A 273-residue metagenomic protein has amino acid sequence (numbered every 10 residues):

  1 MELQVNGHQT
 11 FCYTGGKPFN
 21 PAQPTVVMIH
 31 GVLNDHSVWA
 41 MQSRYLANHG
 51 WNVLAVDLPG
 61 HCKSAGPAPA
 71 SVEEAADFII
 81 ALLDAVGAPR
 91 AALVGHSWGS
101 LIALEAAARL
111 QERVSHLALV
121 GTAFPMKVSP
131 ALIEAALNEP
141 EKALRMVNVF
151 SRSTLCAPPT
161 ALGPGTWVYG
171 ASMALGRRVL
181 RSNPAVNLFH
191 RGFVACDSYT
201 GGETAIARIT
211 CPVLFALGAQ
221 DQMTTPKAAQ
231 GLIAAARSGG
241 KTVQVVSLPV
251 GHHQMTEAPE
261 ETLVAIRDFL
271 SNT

Functional and structural regions predicted by a protein language model:
E2-G15, A40-W98, V264-D268: Active-site loop/oxyanion-hole signature of alpha/beta-hydrolase fold enzymes
G31-N34, S97: Active-site glycine-rich loops that stabilize anionic/oxyanionic intermediates across multiple enzyme folds
L101-V147: Flexible "cap/lid" loop of the alpha/beta hydrolase fold
E134-R208: Conserved alpha/beta-hydrolase catalytic His-Asp/Glu region
I209, F215-L217, D221: Short beta-strand/loop motif that positions the catalytic acidic residue of the alpha/beta-hydrolase fold
Q222-A228: Conserved alpha/beta-hydrolase "acid-adjacent" motif
M223, V250-L263: Catalytic histidine-centered segment of alpha/beta-hydrolase-like enzymes
Q230, A234-H253: Catalytic histidine neighborhood in serine/cysteine hydrolases with alpha/beta-hydrolase-type architecture
